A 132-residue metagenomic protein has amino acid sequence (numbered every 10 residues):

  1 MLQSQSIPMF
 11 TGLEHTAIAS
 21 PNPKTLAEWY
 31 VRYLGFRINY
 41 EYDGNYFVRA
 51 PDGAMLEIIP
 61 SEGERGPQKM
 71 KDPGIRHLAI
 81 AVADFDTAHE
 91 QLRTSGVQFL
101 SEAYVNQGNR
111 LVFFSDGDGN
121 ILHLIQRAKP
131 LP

Functional and structural regions predicted by a protein language model:
M1-M9, F47, H89, R93-P132: Vicinal oxygen chelate
M1-T25, I75-I80, A128-P132: N-terminal beta-strand motif that seeds the catalytic metal site of vicinal oxygen chelate
G12, Y42, G74, G108: Exposed loop/turn and edge beta-strand positions of beta-sandwich/beta-sheet ligand-binding modules
N22-P23, G44, A54, F85 (+1 more regions): A generic "binding-loop/recognition-motif" signal
N22-R37: Amphipathic alpha-helical segments
G35-Y40, F99-A103: Short secondary-structure junctions
R37-M70, I121-R127: Conserved short beta-strand elements that form part of the metal-binding/catalytic scaffold of enzyme active sites
H77-L92: Mid-chain, well-packed structural core segment of small domains
